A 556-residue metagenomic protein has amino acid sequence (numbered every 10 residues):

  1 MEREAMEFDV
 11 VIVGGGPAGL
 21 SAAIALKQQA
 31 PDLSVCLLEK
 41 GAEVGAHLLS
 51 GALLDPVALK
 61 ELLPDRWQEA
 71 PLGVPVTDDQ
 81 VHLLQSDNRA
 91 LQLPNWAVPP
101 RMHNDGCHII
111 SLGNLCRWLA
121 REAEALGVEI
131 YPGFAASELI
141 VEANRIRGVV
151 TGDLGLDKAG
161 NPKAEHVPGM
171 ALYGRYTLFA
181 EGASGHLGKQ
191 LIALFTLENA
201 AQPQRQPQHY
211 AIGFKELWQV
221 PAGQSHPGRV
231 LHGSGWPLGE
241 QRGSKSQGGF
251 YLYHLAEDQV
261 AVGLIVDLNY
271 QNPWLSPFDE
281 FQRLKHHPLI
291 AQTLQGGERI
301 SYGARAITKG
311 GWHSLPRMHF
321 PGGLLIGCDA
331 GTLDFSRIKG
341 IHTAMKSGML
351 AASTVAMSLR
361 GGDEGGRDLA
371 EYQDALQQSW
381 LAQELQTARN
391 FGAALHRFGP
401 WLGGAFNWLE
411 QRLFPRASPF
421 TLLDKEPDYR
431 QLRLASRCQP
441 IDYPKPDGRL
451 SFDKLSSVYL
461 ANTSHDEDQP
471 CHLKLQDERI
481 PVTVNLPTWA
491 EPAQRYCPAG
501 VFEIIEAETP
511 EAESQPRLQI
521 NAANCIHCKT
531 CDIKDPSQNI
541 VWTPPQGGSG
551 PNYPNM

Functional and structural regions predicted by a protein language model:
F8-C36: N-terminal Rossmann-like FAD-binding beta1-loop-alpha1 element of flavoenzymes
K40-N88: N-terminal FAD cofactor-binding segment of flavoenzymes
A90-G113, R121, I265-D267: Helix-loop-beta segment of a Rossmann-like dinucleotide-binding subdomain
E122-I290, L350, T354: Predominantly flavin-linked oxidoreductase catalytic cores and closely associated redox partners
A304-F335, S457-D468, P481-Y496, E503: FAD-binding beta-loop-beta segment adjacent to the flavin cofactor pocket
G331-R337, S353-G399, S514, Q519 (+1 more regions): Active-site-proximal substrate-binding core of FAD-dependent oxidoreductases
G392-R449: C-terminal auxiliary extensions adjacent to catalytic cores
P487-A523, K529-N552: Iron-sulfur cluster-binding cysteine motifs and their immediate structural context in ferredoxin-like electron-transfer
